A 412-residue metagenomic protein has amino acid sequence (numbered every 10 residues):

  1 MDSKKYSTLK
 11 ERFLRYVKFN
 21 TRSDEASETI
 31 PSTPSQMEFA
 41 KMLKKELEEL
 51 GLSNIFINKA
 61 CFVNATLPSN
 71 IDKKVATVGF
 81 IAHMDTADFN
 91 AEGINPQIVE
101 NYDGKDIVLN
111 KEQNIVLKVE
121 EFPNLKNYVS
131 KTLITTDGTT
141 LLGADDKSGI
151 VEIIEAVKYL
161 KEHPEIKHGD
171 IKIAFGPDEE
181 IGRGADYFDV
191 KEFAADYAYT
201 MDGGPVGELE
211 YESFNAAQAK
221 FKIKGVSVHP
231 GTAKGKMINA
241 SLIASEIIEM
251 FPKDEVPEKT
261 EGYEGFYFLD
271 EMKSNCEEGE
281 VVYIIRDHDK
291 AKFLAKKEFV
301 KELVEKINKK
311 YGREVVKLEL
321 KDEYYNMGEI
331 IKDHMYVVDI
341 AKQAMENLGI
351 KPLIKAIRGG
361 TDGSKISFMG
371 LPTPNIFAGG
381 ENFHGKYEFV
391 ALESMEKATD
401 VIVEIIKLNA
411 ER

Functional and structural regions predicted by a protein language model:
S3-T132: Acidic/His- and Gly-rich active-site-bordering loop/insert found across diverse amide/peptide-bond hydrolases
C61-V63, S69-N70, P177-I181, S274 (+1 more regions): Short, internal active-site loops enriched in acidic
P68, G176, D202, K222-V226 (+3 more regions): Solvent-exposed residues in well-ordered beta-strands and their adjoining turns, especially edge/terminal strands
K74-A76, G225, E323: Structural motif
A76-G79, T132-L133, I171-K172, D196-Y199 (+3 more regions): Structural motif
F80, L109-K111, I115-E179, A219-I223 (+5 more regions): Alpha-helical metal-binding/catalytic segments enriched in His/Glu/Asp
L125-S213, D254-S274, V281-H288, L294 (+1 more regions): Acidic/histidine-rich catalytic neighborhood of metal-dependent amide-processing enzymes
A240-R412: Metal-dependent amide/peptide-bond hydrolase catalytic core, centered on the "pita-bread" metallohydrolase fold
